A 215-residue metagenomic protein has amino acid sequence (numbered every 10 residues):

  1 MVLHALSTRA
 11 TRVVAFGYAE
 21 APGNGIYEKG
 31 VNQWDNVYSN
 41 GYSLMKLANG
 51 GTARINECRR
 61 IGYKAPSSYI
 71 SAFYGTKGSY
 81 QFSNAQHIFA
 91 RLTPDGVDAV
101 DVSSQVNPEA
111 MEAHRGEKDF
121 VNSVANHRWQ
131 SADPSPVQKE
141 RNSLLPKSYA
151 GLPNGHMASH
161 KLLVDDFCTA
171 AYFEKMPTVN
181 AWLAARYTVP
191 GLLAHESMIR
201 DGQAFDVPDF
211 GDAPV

Functional and structural regions predicted by a protein language model:
M1-S68, A72, W182-A185: Rossmann-like dinucleotide-binding domain that binds NAD(P)(H)
S7, T169-F173, I199-R200: Residues at helix-coil transition
V13-V14, T178-N180, F205-D209: Short, hydrophobic secondary-structure boundary micro-motifs
G25-N36, Y42-N49, I61, A72 (+2 more regions): C-terminal glycine/acidic-rich active-site capping loop/insertion
G155-L163, G191-D201: Stable alpha-helical structural segments in soluble proteins, enriched in small hydrophobic residues
V164, A184-Y187: Non-catalytic, hydrophobic alpha-helical segments
E196-V215: C-terminal capping/lid region of NAD(P)-dependent oxidoreductase domains
